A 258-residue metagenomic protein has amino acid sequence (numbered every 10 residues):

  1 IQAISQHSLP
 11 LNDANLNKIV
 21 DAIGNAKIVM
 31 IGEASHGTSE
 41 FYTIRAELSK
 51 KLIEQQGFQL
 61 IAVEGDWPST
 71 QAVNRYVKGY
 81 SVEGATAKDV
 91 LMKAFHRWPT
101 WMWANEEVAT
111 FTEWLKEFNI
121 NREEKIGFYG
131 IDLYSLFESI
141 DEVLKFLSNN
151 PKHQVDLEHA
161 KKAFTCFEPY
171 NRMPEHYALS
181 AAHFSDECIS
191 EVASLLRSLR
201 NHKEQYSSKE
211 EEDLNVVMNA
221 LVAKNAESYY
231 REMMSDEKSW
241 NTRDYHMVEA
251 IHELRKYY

Functional and structural regions predicted by a protein language model:
I1-Y258: Structured catalytic-domain cores with a bias toward divalent-metal coordination
